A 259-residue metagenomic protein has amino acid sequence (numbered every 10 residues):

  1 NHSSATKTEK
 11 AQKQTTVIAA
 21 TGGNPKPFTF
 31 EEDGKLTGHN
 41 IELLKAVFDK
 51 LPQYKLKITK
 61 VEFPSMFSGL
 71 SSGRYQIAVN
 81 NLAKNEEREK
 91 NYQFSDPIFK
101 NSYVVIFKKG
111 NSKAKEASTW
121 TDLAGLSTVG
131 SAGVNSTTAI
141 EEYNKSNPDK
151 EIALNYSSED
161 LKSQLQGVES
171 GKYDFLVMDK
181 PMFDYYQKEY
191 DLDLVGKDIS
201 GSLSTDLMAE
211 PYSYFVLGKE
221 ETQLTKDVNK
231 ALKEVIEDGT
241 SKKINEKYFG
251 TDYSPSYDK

Functional and structural regions predicted by a protein language model:
N1-S3: Sec-dependent N-terminal signal peptides of Gram-positive bacterial secreted proteins and lipoproteins
K7-L82, K90, D238: Extracytoplasmic small-molecule ligand-binding "clamshell" domains of the periplasmic binding protein/Venus flytrap
V17-G22, T29, L126-G130, L176 (+1 more regions): Short, well-ordered beta-strand segments
G22-N24, K100-F107, D191-N229, T251-K259: Periplasmic-binding protein-like
G23-K26, L36-A46, V104-L161, K180-M182: Bilobed "Venus flytrap"/periplasmic-binding protein-like clamshell domains and structurally analogous long
I41-L51, N111-K113, G125-L126, G130 (+2 more regions): Extended ligand-binding regions for polar small-molecule ligands
K45, K57-D122, G201-M208: Acidic, polar ligand-binding/catalytic clefts
D49-K50, T59, P64-A78, Q93 (+3 more regions): Short helices/loops that flank or line small-molecule/ion binding pockets
